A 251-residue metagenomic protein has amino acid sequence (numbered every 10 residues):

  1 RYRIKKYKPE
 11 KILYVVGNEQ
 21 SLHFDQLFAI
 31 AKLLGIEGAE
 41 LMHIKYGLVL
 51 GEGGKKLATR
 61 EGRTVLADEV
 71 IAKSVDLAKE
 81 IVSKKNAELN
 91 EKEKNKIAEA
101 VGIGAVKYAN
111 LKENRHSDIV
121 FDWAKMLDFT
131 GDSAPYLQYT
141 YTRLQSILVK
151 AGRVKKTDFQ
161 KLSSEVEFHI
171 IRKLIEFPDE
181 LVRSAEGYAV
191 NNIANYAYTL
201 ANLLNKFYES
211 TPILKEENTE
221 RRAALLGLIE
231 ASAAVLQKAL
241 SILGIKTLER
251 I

Functional and structural regions predicted by a protein language model:
R1-I251: Non-catalytic interaction-recognition regions
